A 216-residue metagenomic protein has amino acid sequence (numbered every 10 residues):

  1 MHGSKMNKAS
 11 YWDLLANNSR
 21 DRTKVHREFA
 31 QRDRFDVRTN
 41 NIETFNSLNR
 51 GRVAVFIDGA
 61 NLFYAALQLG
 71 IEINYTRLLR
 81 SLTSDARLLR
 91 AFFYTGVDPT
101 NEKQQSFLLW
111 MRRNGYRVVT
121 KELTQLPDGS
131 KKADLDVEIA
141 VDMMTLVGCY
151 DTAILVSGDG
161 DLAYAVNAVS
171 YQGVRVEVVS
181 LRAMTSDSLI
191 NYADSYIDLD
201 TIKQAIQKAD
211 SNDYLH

Functional and structural regions predicted by a protein language model:
M1-H216: Terminal and domain-boundary accessory regions
